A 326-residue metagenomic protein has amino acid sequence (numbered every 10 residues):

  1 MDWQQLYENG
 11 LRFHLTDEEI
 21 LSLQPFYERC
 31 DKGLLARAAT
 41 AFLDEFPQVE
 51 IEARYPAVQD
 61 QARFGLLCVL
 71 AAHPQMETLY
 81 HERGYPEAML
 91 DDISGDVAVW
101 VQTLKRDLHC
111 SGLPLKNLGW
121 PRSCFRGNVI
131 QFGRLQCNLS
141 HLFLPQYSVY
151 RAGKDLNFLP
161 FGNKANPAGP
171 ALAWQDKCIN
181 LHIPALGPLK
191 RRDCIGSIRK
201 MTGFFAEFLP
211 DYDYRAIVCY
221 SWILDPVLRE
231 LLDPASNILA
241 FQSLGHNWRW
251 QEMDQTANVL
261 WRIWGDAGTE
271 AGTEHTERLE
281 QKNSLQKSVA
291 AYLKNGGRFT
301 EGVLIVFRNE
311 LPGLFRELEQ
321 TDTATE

Functional and structural regions predicted by a protein language model:
M1-L189, L209-A216, E230-E326: Non-catalytic substrate-recognition and accessory regions of acyl/acetyltransferase enzymes
A185-C194, I223-V227: Short acidic, S/G/P-rich loop/turn micro-motifs used as interaction or catalytic elements
L189-E207, I217: Conserved acetyl-CoA-binding loop-helix of GNAT-fold acetyltransferases
Y214-D225: Acidic/histidine-rich, metal-coordinating catalytic segments
